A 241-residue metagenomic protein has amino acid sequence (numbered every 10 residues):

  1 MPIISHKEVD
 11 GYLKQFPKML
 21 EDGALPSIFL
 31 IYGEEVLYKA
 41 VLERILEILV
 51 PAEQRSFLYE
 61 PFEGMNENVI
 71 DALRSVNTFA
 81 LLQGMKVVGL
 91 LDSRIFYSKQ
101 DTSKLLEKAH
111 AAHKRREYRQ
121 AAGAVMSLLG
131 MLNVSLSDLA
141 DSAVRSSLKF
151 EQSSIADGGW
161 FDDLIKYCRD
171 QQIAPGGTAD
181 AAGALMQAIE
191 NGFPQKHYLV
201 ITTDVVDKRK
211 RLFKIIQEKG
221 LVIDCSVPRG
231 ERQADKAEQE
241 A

Functional and structural regions predicted by a protein language model:
M1-A241: Conserved beta/loop motifs at nucleotide-recognition and modification sites
